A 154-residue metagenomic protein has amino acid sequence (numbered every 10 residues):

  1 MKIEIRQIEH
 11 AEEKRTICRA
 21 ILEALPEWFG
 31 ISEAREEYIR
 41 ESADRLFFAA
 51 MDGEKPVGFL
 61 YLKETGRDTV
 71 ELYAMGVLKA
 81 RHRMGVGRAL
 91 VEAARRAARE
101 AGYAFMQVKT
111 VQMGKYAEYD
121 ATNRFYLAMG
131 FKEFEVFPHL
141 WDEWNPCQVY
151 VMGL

Functional and structural regions predicted by a protein language model:
M1-S32, M51: Short amphipathic alpha-helix that is part of the acyltransferase structural core
R45, N145-V149: Short hydrophobic/aromatic beta-strand or adjacent loop that forms the aromatic wall/cage of a ligand/substrate-binding
A49, K55-K63, E71-G76: Conserved beta-strand in the GNAT
D68-K79, Q107-K109: Conserved acetyl-CoA binding element of GNAT-fold acetyltransferases
L78-M84, G114: Active-site acidic-Proline motif in GNAT/NAT acetyltransferases
R83-R96, E100: Conserved acetyl-CoA-binding loop-helix of GNAT-fold acetyltransferases
A98-A117: Conserved GNAT acetyl-CoA-binding A-motif
M113-V136: Conserved active-site alpha-helix within GNAT-family acetyltransferase domains
